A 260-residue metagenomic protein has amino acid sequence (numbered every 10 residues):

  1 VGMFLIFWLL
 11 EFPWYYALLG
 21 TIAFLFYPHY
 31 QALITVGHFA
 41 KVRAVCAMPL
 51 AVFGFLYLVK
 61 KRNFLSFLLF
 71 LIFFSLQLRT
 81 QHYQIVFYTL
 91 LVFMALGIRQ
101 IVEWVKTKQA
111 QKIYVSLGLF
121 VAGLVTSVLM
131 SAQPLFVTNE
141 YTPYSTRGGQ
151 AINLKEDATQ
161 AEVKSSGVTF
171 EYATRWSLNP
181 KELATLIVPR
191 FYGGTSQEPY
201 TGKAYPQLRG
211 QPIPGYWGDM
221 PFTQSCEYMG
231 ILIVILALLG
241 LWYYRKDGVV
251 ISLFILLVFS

Functional and structural regions predicted by a protein language model:
V1-A32, G230-S260: Carboxylate/His-rich catalytic cores and anion/metal-binding grooves
G2-L10, W14-V102, S116-T138: Membrane-embedded helix bundles of polyisoprenyl
Y30-R43, H82, L208, P212-E227 (+1 more regions): Membrane-helix boundary/interfacial segments in multi-pass membrane proteins
K61, H82, I101-Q109, F136-N139 (+3 more regions): Transmembrane helix-loop junctions in multipass membrane proteins, especially transporters and channels
F93, Q111-N139, G148, I152-A161 (+1 more regions): Hydrophobic alpha-helical membrane-interfacial segments at the cytosolic entry of transmembrane helices
W104-G118, T201-P214, L236-S260: Membrane-interface helix-loop-helix junctions at transmembrane boundaries of multi-pass membrane enzymes, predominantly
Q133-G240: Periplasmic/ER-lumenal interhelical loops and adjacent helix-loop junctions in multi-pass membrane proteins
